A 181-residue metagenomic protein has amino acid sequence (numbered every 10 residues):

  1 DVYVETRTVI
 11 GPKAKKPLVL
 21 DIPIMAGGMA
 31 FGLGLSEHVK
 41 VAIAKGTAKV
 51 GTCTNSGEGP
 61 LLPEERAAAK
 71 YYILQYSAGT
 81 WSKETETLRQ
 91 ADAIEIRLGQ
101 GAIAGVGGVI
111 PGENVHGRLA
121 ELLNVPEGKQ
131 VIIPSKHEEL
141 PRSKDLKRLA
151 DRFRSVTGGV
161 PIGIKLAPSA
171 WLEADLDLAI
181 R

Functional and structural regions predicted by a protein language model:
D1-P134, D145: N-terminal capping/small domains of soluble enzymes
H137-R181: Glycine-rich phosphate/ribose-binding loops and adjacent secondary-structure elements that form binding surfaces
